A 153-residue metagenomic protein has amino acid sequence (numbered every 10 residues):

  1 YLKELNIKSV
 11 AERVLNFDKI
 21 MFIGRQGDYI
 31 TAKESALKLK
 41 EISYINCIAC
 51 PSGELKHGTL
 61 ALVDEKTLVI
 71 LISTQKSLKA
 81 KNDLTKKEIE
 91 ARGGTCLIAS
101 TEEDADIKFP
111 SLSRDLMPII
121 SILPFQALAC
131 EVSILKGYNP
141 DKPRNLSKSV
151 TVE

Functional and structural regions predicted by a protein language model:
Y1-E153: A SIS-like phosphosugar-recognition module
